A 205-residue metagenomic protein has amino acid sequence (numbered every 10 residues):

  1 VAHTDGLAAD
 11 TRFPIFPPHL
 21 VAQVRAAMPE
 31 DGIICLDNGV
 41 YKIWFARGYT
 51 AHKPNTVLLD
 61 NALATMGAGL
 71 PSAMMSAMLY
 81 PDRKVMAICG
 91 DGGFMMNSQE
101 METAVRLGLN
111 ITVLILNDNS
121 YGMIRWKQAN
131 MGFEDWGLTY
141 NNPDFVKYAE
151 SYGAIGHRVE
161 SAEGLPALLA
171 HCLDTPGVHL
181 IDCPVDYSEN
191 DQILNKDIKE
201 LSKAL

Functional and structural regions predicted by a protein language model:
V1-S76: Active-site diphosphate/adenylate-binding microenvironment
W44-L205: Thiamine diphosphate
